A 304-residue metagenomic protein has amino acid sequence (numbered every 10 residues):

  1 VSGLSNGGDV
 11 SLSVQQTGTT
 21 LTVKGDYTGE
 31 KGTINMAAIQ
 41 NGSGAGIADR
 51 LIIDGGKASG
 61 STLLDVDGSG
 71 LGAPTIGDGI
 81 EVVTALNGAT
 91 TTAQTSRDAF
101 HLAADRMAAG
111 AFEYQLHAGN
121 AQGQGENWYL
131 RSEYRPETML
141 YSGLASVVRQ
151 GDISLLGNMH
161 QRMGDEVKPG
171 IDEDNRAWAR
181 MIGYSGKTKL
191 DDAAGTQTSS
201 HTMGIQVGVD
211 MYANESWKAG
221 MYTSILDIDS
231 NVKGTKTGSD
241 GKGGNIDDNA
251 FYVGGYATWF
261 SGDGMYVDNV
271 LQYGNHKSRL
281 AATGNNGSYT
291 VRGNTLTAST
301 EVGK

Functional and structural regions predicted by a protein language model:
V1-S61, D67-G68, G72-R131: Extracellular beta-solenoid/beta-roll
E133-K304: Outer membrane beta-barrel translocator domains of Type V secretion systems
